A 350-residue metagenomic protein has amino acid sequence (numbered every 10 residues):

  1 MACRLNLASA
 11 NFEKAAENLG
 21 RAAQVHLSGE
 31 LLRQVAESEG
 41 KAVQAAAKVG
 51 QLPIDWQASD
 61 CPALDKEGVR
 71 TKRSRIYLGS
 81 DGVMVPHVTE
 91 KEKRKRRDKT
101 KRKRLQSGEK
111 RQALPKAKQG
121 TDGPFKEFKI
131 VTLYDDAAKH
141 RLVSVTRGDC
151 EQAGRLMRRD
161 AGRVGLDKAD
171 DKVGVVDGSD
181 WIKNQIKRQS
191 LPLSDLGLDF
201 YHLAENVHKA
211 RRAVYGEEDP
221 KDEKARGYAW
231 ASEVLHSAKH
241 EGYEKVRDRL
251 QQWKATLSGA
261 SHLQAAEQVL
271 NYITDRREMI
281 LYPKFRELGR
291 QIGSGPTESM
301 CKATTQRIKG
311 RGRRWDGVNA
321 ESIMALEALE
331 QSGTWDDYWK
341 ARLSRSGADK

Functional and structural regions predicted by a protein language model:
M1-K350: Catalytic center-proximal scaffold of phosphoryl-transfer enzymes
